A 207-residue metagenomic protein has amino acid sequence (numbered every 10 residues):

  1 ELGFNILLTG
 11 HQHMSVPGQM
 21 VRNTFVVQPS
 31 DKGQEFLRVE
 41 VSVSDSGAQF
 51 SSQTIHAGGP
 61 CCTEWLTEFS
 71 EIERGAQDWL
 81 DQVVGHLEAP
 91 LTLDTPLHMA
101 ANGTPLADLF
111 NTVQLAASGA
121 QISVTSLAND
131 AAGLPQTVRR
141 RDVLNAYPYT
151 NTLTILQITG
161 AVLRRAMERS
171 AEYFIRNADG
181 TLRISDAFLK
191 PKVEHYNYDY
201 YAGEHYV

Functional and structural regions predicted by a protein language model:
L2-V83, F174-N177: Active-site-adjacent helix-turn-beta-strand microarchitecture at beta-sheet edges that either contains or buttresses
G3, L37, E68, V83 (+4 more regions): General structural feature for long, well-ordered alpha-helical segments within catalytic domains of soluble enzymes
H13-M14, D31-G33, I55-A57, P90-D94 (+3 more regions): Short, glycine-/Ser/Thr-/acidic-enriched flexible segments
M20, D108-V207: Feature captures C-terminal
P29-K32, A101-T104, L144: Short Gly/Pro-enriched turn/cap motifs at secondary-structure boundaries
S42-S44, G75, W79, H86 (+5 more regions): Change "in soluble alpha/beta enzymes" to "in soluble alpha/beta proteins
C61, H98-L106, I155-I158: Extracytoplasmic/periplasmic, Sec-exported soluble proteins
Q82-P105: Glycine-rich phosphate/diphosphate-binding loops and the adjacent beta-loop-alpha structural elements that coordinate
